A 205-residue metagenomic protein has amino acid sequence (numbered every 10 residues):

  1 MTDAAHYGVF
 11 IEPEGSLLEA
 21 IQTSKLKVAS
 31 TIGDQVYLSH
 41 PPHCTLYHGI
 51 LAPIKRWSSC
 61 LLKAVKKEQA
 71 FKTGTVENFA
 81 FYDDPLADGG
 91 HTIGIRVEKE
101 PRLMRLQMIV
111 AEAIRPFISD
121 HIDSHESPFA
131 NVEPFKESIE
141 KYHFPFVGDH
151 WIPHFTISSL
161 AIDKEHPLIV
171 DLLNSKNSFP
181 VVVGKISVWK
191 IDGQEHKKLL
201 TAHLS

Functional and structural regions predicted by a protein language model:
M1-L86, E100-K185, Q194-S205: Basic, often amphipathic N-terminal segments
A87-H91: Acidic/polar active-site rim loop that often engages polyanionic ligands
T92-K99: Short histidine-centered catalytic/ligand-binding loop motif
